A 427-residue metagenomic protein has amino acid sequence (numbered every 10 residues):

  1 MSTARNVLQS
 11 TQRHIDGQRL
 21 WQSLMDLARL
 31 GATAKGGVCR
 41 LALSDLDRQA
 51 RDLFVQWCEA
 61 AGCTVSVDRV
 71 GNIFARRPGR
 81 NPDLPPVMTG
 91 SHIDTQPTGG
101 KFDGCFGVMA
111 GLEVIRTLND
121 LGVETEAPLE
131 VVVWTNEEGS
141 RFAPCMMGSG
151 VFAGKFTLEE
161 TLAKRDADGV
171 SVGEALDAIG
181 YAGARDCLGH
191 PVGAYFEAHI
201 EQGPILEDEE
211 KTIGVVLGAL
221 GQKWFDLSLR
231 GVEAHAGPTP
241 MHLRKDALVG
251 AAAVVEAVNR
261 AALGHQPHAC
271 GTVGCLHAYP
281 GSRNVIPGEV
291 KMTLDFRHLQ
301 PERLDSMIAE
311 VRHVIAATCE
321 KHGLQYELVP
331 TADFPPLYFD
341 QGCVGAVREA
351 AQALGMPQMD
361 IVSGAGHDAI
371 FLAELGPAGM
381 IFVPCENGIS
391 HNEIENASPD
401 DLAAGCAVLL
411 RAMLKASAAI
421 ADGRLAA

Functional and structural regions predicted by a protein language model:
H14-G100: Acidic/His- and Gly-rich active-site-bordering loop/insert found across diverse amide/peptide-bond hydrolases
L20-T33, G90-S91, Q358-V408, M413-A416: Zn-dependent metallopeptidase/amidohydrolase metal-coordination segment
L27, T89, G99-E138, K223-L229 (+4 more regions): Alpha-helical metal-binding/catalytic segments enriched in His/Glu/Asp
A42, T272-G281, T293-L299, Q325-V344 (+1 more regions): A short beta-alpha structural unit
D68, E124-P128, G183-L188, P238 (+4 more regions): Flexible, glycine/charged-enriched surface loops at secondary-structure junctions
I93-T95, L129-S140, Q202, E233 (+3 more regions): Acidic, glycine-rich active-site loops and adjacent beta-strand->loop/helix elements that engage anionic groups
N136-E137, A143-E302: Midchain, well-structured core segments that form catalytic/ion-binding scaffolds
H235, T239-H265, I308-H313, Q358 (+1 more regions): His/Asp/Glu-rich mid-to-C-terminal helical/loop segments that flank catalytic regions of hydrolases
